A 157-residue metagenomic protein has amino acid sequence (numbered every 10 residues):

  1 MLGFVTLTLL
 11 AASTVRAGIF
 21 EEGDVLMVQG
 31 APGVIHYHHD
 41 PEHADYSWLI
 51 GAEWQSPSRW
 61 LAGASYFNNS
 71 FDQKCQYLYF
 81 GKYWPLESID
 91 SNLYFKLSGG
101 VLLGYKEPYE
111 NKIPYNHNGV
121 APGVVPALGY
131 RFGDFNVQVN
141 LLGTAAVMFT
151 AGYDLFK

Functional and structural regions predicted by a protein language model:
M1-G23: Cleavable N-terminal export/targeting peptides
R16-S56, S65-Y66: Short glycine/proline- and aromatic-enriched beta-strand/turn motifs that initiate or cap beta-hairpins
R16-V25, S58-R59, P85-F95, K157: Short loop/turn motifs that connect adjacent beta-strands in outer-membrane beta-barrel proteins
V28-H36, W60-N69, P126-L128, F132-T144: Transmembrane beta-strand segments that form the barrel wall of outer-membrane beta-barrel proteins
G30, I50-W54, A64, L78-W84 (+4 more regions): Residues on the lipid-exposed face of transmembrane beta-strands in outer-membrane beta-barrel proteins
V34, A145-K157: Outer-membrane beta-barrel "beta-signal"
E42, K96-G123: Outer-membrane beta-barrel translocator/channel fold
A44-I50, S58, D72-L78, N118-V124 (+2 more regions): Residues that define the transmembrane beta-barrel architecture of outer-membrane proteins
